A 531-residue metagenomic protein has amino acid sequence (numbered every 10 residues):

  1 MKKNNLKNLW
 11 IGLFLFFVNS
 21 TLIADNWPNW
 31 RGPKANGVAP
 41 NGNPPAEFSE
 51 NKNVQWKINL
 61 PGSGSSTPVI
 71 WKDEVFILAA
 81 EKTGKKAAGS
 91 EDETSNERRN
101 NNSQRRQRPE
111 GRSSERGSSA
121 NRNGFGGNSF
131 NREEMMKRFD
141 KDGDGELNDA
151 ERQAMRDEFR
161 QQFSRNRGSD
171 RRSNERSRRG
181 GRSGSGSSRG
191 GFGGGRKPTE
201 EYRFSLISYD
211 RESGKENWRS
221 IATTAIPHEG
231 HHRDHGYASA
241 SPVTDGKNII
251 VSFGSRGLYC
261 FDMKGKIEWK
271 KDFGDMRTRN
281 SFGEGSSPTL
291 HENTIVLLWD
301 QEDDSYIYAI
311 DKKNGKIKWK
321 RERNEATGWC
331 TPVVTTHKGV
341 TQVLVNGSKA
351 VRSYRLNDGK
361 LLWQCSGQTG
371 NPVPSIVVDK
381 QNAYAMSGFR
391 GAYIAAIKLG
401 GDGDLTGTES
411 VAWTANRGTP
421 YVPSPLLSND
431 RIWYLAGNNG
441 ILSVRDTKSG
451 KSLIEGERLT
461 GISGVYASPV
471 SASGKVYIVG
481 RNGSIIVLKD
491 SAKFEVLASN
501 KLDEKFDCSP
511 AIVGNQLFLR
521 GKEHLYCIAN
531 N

Functional and structural regions predicted by a protein language model:
M1-W10: Bacterial N-terminal signal peptides that target proteins for export
W10-T21: Bacterial N-terminal signal peptides
I23-A150, A154-N531: Noncatalytic, solvent-exposed loop/strand surfaces of beta-propeller-type extracellular/periplasmic domains
